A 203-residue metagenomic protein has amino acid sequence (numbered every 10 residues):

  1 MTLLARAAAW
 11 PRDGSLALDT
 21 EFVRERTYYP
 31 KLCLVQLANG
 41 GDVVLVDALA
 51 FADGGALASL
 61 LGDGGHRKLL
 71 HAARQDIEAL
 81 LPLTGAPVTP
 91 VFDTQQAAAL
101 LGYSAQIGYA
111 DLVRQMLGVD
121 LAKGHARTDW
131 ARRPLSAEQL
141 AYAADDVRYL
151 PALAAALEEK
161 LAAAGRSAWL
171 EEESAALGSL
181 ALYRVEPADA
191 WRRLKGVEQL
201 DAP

Functional and structural regions predicted by a protein language model:
M1-P203: DEDD superfamily 3′-5′ metal-dependent exonuclease/proofreading module
